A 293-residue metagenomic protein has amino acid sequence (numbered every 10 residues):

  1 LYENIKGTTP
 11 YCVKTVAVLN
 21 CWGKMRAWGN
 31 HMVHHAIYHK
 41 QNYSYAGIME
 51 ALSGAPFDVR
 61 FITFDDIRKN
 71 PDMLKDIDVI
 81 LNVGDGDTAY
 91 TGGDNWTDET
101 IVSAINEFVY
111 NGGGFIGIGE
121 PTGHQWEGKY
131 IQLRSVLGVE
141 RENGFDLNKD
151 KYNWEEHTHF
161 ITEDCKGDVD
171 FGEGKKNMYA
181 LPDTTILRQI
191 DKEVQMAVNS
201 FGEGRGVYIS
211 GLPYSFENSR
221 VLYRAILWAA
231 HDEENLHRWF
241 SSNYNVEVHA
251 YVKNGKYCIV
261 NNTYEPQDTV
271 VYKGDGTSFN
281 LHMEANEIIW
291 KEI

Functional and structural regions predicted by a protein language model:
L1-D76: Aromatic-Pro/Gly-enriched surface loop or interdomain linker that acts as a lid/target-recognition segment
L1-V13, A51-G54, M73, G84 (+4 more regions): Extracellular ligand-binding/catalytic regions of CAZymes and related secreted enzymes and adhesion modules
L19-C21, I118, I209, V260: Short hydrophobic segments within beta-strands
G23-M25, D85-A89, P121-Q125, L212-S215: Solvent-exposed loop/turn segments at secondary-structure junctions within structured extracellular/periplasmic domains
H31-Q41, D58, L81-D98, L212: The substrate-binding groove and active-site-proximal loops of carbohydrate-active enzymes, especially glycoside
D76-V79, G112, D183-T184: Short, well-ordered alpha-helix to beta-strand connector turns
G92-G167: A glycine-rich, often tryptophan-bearing local segment used as a flexible ligand/cofactor-contacting loop or short
D168-T184: Active-site Gly/Thr loop motif
